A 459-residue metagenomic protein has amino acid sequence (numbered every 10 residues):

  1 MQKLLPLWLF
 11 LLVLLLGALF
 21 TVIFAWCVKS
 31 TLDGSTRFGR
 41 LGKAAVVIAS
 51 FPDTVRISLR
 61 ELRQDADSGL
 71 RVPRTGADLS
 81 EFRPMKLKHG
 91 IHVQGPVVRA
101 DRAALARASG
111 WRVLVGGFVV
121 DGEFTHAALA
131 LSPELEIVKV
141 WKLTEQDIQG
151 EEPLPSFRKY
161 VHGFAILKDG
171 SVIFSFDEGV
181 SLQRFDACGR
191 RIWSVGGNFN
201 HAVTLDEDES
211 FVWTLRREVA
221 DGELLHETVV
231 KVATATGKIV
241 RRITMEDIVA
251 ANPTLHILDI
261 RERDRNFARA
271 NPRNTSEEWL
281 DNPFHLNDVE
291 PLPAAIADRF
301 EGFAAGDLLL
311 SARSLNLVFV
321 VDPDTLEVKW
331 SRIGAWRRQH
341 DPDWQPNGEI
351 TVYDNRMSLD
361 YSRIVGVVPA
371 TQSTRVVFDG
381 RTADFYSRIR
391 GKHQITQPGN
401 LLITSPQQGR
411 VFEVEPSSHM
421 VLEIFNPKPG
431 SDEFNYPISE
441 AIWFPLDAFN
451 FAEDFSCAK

Functional and structural regions predicted by a protein language model:
M1-L7: N-terminal Lys/Arg-rich, disordered targeting/topogenic segments
L7-K459: Histidine-/acidic-rich catalytic cores in large beta-rich domains
